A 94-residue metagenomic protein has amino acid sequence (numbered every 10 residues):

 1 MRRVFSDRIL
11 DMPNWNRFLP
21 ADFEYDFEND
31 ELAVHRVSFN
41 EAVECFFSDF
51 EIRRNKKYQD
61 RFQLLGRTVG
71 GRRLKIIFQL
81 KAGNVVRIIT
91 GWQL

Functional and structural regions predicted by a protein language model:
M1-L94: Ribonuclease/tRNase effector modules and their secretory precursors
